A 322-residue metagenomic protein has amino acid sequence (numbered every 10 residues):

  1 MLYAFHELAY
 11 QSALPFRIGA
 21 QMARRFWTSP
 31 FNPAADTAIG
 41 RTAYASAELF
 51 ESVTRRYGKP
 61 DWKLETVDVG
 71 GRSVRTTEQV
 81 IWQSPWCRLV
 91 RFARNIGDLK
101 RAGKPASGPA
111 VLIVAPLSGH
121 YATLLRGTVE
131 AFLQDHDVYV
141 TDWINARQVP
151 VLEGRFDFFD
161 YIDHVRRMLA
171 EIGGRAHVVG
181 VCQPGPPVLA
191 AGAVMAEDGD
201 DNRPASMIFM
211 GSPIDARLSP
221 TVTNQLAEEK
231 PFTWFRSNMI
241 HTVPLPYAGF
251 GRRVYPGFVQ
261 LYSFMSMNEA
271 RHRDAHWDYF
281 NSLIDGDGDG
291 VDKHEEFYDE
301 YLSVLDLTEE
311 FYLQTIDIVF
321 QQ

Functional and structural regions predicted by a protein language model:
M1-T42, G173-G174, A191-E310: Alpha/beta-hydrolase-fold enzymes
Q21-V67, T76: Rossmann-like AdoMet
T54-G97, D278-Q322: Alpha/beta-hydrolase fold catalytic core
T54-R56, D61-V149: Short, surface-exposed "cap/lid" segments of acyl-processing enzymes
L112, D142, A176-A191, G211: Catalytic nucleophile loop
Q148-P150, D160-H177, V188-A193: Conserved acidic catalytic loop of the alpha/beta-hydrolase fold
P150-L152, P220: Conserved catalytic-core motifs of eukaryotic protein kinase domains, centered on the activation segment
